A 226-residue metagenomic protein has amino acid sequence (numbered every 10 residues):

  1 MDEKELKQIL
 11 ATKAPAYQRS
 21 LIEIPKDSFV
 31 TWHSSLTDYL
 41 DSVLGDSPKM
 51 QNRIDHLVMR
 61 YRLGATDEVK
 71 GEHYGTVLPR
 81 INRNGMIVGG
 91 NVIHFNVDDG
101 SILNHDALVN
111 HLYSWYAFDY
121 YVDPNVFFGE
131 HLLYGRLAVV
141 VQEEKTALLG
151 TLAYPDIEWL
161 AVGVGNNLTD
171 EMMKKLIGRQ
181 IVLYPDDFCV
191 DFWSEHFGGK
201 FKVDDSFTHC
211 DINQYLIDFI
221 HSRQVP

Functional and structural regions predicted by a protein language model:
M1-N84, L132, I220-P226: TOPRIM metal-binding catalytic domain and adjacent DNA-binding surface shared by DnaG-type primases
D2, A14, S20, P25 (+10 more regions): Serine/threonine-rich low-complexity intrinsically disordered regions
L6-L10, M50, I54-L57, I102-L112 (+5 more regions): Extended hydrophobic/Leu-rich segments
T12, A16, V30, D98-D99 (+4 more regions): A generic structural micro-environment signature that highlights single residues at secondary-structure boundaries
Y17, Y39, Y61, Y74 (+8 more regions): Sequence-level detector for tyrosine residue identity
V30, L36-T37, L44-D46, R53-R60 (+10 more regions): Generic hydrophobic/packing signal
E68-I177: Phosphate-handling DNA/RNA-contact segment within nucleic-acid enzymes
G135-R136, T146-P226: TOPRIM fold recognition
